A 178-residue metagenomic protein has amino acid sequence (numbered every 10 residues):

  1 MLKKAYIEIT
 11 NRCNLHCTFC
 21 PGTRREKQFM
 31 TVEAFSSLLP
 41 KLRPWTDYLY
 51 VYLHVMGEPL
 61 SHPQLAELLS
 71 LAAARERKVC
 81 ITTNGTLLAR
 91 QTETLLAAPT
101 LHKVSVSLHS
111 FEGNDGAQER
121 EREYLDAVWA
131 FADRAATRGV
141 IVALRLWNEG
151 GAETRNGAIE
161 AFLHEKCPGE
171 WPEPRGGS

Functional and structural regions predicted by a protein language model:
M1-K103, N114-R122: Conserved alpha-helical substructure of the radical SAM core
M30, R75-K78, A97-S178: Radical SAM enzyme [4Fe-4S]-AdoMet core and its adjacent flexible, acidic and glycine-rich loops/tails across
